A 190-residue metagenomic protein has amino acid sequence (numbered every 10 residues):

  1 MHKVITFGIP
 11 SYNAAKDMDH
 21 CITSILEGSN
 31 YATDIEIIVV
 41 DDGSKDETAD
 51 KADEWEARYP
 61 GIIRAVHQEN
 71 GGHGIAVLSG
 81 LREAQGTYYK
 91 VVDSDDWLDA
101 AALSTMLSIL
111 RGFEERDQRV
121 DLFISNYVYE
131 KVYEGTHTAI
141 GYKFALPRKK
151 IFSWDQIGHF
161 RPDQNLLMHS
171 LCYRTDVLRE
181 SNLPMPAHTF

Functional and structural regions predicted by a protein language model:
K3-T6, E36: Cell-envelope/extracellular polymer assembly enzymes that use nucleotide-activated donors
A14-G28: Short, well-formed alpha-helical segments that are part of the catalytic scaffolds of diverse glycosyltransferases
S24, D41-D50, G72: A conserved acidic beta->alpha catalytic loop
E47, D96-I109: Acidic donor-binding/catalytic loop of UDP-sugar-dependent glycosyltransferases, especially processive GT2
Q68-A84: Glycine-rich, basic loop-to-helix element that forms the pyrophosphate-binding segment of sugar-nucleotide handling
Y89: Short aromatic/hydrophobic "clamp" motif used to bind/position activated sugar donors
L103-A139: Conserved donor NDP-sugar-binding/catalytic core segment of glycosyltransferases
W154-F190: Conserved nucleotide-sugar donor-binding catalytic segment
